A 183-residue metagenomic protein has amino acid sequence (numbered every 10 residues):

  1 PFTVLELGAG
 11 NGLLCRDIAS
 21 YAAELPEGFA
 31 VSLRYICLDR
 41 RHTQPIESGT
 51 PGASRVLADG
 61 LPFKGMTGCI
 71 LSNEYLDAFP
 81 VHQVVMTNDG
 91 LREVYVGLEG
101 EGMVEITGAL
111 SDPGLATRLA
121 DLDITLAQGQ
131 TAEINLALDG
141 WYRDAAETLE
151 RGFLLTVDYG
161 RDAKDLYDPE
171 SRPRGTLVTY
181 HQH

Functional and structural regions predicted by a protein language model:
P1-V85, D89-G90: Conserved adenosyl
G60-H183: Class I S-adenosyl-L-methionine
